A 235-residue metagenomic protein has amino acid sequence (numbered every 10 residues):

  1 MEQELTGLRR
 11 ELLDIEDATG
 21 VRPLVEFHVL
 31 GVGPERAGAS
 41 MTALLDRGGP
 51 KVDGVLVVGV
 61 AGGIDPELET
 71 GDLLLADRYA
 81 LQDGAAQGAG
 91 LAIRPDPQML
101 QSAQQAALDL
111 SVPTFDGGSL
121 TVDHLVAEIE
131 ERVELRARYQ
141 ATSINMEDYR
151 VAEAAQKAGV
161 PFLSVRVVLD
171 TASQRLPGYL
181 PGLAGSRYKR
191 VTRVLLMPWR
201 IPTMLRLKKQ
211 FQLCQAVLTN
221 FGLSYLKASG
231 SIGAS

Functional and structural regions predicted by a protein language model:
M1-E4: Short polar catalytic/cofactor-binding loops
T6-S235: Glycine-rich phosphate- or other oxyanion-binding loops that anchor nucleotides, phosphorylated ligands
